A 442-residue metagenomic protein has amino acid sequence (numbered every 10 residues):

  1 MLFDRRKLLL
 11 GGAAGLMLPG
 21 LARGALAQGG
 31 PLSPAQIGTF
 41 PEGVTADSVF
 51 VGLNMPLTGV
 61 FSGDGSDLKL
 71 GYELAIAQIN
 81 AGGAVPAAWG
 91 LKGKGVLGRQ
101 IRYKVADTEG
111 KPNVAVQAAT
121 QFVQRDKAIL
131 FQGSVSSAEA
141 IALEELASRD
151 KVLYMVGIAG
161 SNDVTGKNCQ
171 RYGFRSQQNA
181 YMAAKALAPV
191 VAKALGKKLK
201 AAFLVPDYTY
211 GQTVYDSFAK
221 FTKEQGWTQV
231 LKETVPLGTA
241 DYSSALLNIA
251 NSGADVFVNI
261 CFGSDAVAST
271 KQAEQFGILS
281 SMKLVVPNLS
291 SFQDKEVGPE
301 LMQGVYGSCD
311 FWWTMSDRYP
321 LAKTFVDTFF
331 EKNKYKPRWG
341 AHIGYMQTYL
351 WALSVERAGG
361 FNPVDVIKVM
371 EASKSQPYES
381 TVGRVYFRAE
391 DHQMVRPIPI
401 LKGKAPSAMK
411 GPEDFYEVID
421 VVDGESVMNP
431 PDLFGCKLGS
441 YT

Functional and structural regions predicted by a protein language model:
L2-G12, G24-T442: Extracytosolic ligand-binding ectodomains
L18-G24: C-terminal segment of classical bacterial N-terminal signal peptides
